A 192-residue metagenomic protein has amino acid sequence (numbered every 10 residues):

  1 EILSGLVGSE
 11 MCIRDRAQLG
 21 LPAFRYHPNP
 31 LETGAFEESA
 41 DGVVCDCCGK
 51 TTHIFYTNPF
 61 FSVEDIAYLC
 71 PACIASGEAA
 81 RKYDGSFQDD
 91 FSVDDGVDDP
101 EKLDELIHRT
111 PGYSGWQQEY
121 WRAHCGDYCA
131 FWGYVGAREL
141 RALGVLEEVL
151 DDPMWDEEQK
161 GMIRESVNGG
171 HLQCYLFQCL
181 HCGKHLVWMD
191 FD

Functional and structural regions predicted by a protein language model:
E1-I13: Single conserved hydrophobic/aromatic residue that forms the stacking wall/gate of nucleotide- or nucleobase-binding
Q18-F36, K50-N58, W155-S166: Short Cys/His-rich Zn2+-coordinating modules
E38-V44, I66-L69, L172-Y175: Short metal-coordination and nucleic-acid-contact micro-motifs, chiefly zinc-binding Cys/His arrays
C45-C48, C70-C73, C179-C182: Short cysteine-rich clusters marking metal-coordination/redox-active sites
N58-Y68, E165-Q173: Short linker/helix segments within small regulatory modules
A72-F91, E101-L103, H185-D190: Short metal-binding segments enriched for Cys and/or His
S92-V145: Low-complexity, serine/threonine/proline-enriched polar segments
Q159-K160, E165, G170-D192: Long C-terminal interaction/binding lobes of large macromolecular proteins
